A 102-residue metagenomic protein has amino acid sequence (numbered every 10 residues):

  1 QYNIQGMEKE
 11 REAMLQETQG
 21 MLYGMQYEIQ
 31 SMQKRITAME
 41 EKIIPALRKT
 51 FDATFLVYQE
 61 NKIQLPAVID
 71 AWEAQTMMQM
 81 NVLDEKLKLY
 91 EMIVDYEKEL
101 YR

Functional and structural regions predicted by a protein language model:
Y2-N81, K88-E99: Amphipathic alpha-helical coiled-coil segments
